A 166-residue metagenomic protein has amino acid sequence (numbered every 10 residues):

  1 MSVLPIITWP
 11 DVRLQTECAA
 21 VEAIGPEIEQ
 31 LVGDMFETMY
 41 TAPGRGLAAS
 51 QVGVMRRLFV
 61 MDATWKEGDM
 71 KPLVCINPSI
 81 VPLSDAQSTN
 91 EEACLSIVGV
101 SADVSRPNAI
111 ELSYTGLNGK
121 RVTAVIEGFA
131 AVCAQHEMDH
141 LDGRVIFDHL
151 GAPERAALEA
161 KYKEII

Functional and structural regions predicted by a protein language model:
M1-I166: Positively charged
